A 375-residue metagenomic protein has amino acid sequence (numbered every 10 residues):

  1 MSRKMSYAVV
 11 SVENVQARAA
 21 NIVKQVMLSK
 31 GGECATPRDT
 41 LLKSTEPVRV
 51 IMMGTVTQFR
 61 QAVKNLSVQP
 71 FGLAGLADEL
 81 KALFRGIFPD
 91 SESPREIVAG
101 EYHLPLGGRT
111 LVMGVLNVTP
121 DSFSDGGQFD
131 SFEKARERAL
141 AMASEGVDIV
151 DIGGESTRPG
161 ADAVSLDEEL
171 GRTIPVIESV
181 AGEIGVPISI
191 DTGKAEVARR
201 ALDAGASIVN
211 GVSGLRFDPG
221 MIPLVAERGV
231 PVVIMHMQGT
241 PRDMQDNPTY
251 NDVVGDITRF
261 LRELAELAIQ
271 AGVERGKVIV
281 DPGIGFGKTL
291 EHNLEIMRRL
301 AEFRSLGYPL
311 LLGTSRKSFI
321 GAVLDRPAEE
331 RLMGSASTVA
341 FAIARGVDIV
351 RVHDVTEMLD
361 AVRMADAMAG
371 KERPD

Functional and structural regions predicted by a protein language model:
M1-E92: N-terminal accessory interaction module
M1-R3, A77-N117, E266-I269, V273 (+1 more regions): N-terminal amphipathic alpha-helix/helix-capping segment at the start of soluble metabolic enzymes
V9-S11, G283-G287: A short beta-alpha structural unit
R18, I22-Q25, S29, T36 (+9 more regions): Active-site-adjacent loop and "lid" segments of alpha/beta metabolic enzymes
E137-G153, R345: Catalytic domains of carbohydrate-active enzymes, especially glycoside hydrolases
